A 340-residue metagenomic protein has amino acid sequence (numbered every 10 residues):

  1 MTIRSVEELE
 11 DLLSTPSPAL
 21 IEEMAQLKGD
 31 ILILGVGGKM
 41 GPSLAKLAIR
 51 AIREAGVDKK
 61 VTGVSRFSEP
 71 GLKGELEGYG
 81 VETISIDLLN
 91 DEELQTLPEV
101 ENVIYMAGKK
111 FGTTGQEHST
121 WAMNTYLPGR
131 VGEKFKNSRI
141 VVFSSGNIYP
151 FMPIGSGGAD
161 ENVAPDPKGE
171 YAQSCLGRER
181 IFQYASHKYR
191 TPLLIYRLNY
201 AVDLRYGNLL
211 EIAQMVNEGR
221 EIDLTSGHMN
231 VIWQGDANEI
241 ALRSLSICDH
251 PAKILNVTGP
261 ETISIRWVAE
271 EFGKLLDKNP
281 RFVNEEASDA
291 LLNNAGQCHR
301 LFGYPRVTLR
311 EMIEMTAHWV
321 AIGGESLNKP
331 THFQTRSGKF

Functional and structural regions predicted by a protein language model:
T2-M24, L309-F340: Amphipathic terminal alpha-helices
D30, N102-Y105, K110, Y126-E170: Conserved Rossmann-fold NAD(P)-dependent oxidoreductase catalytic core, especially the SDR/UDP-sugar
D30-R50: N-terminal Rossmann NAD(P)H-binding glycine-rich loop of SDR-like oxidoreductase domains
P42, F67-G71, E75-M123: NAD(P)H-binding glycine-rich loop region in Rossmannoid oxidoreductase-like domains and their noncatalytic homologs
R53-G71: Conserved glycine-rich Rossmann-like NAD(P)H-binding loop of the short-chain dehydrogenase/reductase
W121-T125, G157-E179, V202, N230-V231 (+1 more regions): Short-chain dehydrogenase/reductase
L176-N230, Q234-D236, F272: NAD(P)-dependent short-chain dehydrogenase/reductase
I240-Q297, S337-G338: Mid/C-terminal beta-alpha module of Rossmann-like enzyme folds, strongest in SDR-family dehydrogenases/epimerases
